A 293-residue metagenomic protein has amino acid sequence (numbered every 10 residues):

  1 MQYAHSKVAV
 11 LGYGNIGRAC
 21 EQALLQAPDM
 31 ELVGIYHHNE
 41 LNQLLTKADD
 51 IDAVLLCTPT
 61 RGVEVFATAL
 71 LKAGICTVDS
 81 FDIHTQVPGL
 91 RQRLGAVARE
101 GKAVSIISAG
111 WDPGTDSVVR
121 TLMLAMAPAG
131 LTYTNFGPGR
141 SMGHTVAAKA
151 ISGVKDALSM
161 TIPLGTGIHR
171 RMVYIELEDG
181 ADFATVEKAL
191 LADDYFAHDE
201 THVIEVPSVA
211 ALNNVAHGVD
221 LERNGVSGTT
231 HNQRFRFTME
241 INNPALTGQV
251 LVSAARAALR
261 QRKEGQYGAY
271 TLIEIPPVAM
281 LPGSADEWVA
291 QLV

Functional and structural regions predicted by a protein language model:
Q2-V8: Extreme N-terminal starter segment of soluble prokaryotic enzymes
K7, R18-A48, G139-A257, Q266: C-terminal substrate-binding/catalytic lobe of Rossmann-fold NAD(P)-dependent oxidoreductases
Y13: Glycine-rich Rossmann-fold phosphate-binding loop(s) that bind the pyrophosphate of adenine dinucleotide cofactors
L44-L45, D50-A53, T60-D82: Rossmann-fold NAD(P) dinucleotide-binding segment
F81-S105: Rossmann-fold NAD(P)-binding glycine/threonine-rich loop
T115-N135, G143-A147: Rossmann-like NAD(P)H-binding beta-loop-alpha module
T238-V293: NAD(P)-dependent Rossmann-like dehydrogenase/reductase catalytic/cofactor-binding core
